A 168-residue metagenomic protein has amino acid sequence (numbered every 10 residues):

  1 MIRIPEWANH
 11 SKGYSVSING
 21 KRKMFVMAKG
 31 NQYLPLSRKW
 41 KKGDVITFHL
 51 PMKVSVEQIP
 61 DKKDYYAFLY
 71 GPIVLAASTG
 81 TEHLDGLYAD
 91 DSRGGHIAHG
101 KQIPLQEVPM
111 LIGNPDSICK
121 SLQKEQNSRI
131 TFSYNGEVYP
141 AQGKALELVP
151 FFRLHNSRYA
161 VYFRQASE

Functional and structural regions predicted by a protein language model:
M1-P5: Short edge beta-strand/loop segments characteristic of extracellular beta-sandwich folds
H10-S37, V56-D61: Solvent-exposed beta-strand/loop surfaces of large extracellular or lumenal domains
S17-I18, R38-K41, T47-E168: C-terminal beta-rich recognition modules with glycine/proline-rich loops and embedded aromatic residues
